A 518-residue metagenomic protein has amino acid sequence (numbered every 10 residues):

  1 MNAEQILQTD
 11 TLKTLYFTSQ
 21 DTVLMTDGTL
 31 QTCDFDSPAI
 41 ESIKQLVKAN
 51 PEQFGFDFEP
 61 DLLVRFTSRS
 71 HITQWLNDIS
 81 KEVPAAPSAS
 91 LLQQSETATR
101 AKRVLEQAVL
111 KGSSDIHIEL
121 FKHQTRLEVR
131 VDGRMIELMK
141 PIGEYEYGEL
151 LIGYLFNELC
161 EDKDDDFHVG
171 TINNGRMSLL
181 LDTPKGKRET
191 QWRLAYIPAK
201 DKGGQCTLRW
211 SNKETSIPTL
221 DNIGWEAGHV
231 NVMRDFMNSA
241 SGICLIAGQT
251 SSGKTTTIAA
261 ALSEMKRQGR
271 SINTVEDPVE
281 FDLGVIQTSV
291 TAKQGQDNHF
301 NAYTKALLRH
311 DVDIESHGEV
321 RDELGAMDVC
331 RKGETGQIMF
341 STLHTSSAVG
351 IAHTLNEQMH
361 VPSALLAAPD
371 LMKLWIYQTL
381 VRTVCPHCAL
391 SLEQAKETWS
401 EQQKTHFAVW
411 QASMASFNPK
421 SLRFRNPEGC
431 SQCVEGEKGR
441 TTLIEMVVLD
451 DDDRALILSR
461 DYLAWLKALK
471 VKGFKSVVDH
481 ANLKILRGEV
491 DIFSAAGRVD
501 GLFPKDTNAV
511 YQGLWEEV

Functional and structural regions predicted by a protein language model:
M1-T14: Short Lys/Arg-enriched alpha/beta "domain-start" segment
D10, F17-D57, D78-L245, Q249-S252 (+1 more regions): N-terminal "pre-motor" subdomain/linker immediately upstream of P-loop NTPase catalytic cores
S37, K122-Q124, M135, T183-P184 (+13 more regions): Conserved nucleotide-binding/hydrolysis micro-motifs of P-loop NTPases
I116, W192, F236, D277 (+6 more regions): Residue-level signature of catalytic and energy-coupling elements of molecular machines, predominantly ATP/GTP-dependent
D221, V230-V232, Q402-V518: NTP-binding/hydrolysis catalytic cores, primarily Walker-type P-loop NTPases
G242-C244, A259-V384: Switch/coupling sub-region of P-loop NTPases
S252, S347-V448: Cys/His-rich Zn2+-binding cysteine-cluster or related metal-binding knuckle/ribbon modules and their
T255: Walker A/P-loop
